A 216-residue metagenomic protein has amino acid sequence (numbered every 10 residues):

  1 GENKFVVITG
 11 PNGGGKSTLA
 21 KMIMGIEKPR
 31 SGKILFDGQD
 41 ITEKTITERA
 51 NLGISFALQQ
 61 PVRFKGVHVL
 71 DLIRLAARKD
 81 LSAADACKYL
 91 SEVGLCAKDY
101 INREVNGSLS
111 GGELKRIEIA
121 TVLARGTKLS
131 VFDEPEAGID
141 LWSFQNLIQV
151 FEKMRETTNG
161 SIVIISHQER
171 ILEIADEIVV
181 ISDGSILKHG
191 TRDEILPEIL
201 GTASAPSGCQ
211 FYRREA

Functional and structural regions predicted by a protein language model:
T9-P11: The feature captures the beta-strand-to-loop junction immediately N-terminal to the Walker
M24: Helix-to-loop junction immediately C-terminal to a conserved catalytic motif
G32-Q39, L52, D85: Conserved ABC transporter NBD signature motif
D40-S55, I199: ABC ATPase NBD coupling module
Q60, G66-S82: Q-loop/switch helix immediately C-terminal to the Walker
V122-L123: ABC ATPase C-loop
E134-P135: Walker B catalytic motif
S185-C209: Conserved beta-strand-loop-alpha-helix hinge in the C-terminal portion of ABC ATPase nucleotide-binding domains
